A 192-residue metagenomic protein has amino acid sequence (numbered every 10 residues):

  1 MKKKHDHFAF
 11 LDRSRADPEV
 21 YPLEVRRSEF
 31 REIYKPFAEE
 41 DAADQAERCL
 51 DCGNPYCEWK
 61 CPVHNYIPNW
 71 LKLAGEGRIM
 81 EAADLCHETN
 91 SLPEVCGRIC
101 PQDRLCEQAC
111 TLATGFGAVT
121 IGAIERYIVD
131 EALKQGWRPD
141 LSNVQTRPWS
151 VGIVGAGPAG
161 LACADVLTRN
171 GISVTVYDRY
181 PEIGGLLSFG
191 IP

Functional and structural regions predicted by a protein language model:
M1-S150: Ferredoxin-type iron-sulfur electron-transfer modules and their immediate structural context
C52, V154, Y177-R179: Generic beta-strand/beta-sheet core signal
S91, G157-P158, E182: Residue-level detector of alpha-helix initiation sites
A113, I124, A156, R179-Y180 (+1 more regions): Fold-independent oxyanion-binding glycine-rich loops and adjacent beta-strand/coil segments at enzyme active sites
V119, I191-P192: N-terminal glycine-rich dinucleotide-binding loop that anchors FAD/FMN and/or NAD(P) in oxidoreductases
S150-T175: N-terminal Rossmann-like FAD-binding beta1-loop-alpha1 element of flavoenzymes
L167, F189-I191: Short, glycine/charged-enriched secondary-structure capping and boundary segments
I172-S188: Glycine-rich FAD pyrophosphate-binding loop
